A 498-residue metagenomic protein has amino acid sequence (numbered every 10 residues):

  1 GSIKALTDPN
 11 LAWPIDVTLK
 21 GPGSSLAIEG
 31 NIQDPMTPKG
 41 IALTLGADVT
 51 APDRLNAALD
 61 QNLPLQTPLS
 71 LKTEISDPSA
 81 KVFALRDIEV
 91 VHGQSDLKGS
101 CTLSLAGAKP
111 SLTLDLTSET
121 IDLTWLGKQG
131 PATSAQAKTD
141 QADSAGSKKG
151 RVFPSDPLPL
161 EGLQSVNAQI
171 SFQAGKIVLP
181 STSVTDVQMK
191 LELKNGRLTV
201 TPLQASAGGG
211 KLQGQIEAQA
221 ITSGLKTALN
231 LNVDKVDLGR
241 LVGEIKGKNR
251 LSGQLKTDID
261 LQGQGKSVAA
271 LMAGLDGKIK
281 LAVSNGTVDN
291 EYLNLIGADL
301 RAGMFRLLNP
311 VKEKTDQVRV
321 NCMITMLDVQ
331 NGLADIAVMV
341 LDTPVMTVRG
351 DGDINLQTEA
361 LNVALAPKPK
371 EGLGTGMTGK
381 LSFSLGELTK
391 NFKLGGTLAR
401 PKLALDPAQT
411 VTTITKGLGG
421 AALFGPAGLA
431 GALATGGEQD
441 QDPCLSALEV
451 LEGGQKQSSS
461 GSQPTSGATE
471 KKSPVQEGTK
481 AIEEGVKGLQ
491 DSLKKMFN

Functional and structural regions predicted by a protein language model:
G1, N10-W13, T18-G30, N62-T73 (+9 more regions): Amphipathic hydrophobic-ligand
G1-A12, D34-K81, K128-G196, L203-A207 (+5 more regions): Beta-propeller and related beta-repeat scaffolds in trafficking/envelope systems
A12-P14, G40-A42, S111-T113, S165-Q169 (+3 more regions): Outer-membrane beta-barrel architecture
T18, S76-A80, R86-A108, L114 (+3 more regions): Extended terminal
I28, L45, L114-L116, I170-F172 (+5 more regions): Membrane-embedded beta-strand positions of outer-membrane beta-barrel proteins
V49-D53, A108-G127, A207-R240, L365-M377: Long amphipathic alpha-helical scaffold regions
D122, K226-L241, S252-K256, T287-D289 (+2 more regions): Outer-membrane beta-barrel translocator/pore domains, especially the C-terminal barrels of Gram-negative outer-membrane
